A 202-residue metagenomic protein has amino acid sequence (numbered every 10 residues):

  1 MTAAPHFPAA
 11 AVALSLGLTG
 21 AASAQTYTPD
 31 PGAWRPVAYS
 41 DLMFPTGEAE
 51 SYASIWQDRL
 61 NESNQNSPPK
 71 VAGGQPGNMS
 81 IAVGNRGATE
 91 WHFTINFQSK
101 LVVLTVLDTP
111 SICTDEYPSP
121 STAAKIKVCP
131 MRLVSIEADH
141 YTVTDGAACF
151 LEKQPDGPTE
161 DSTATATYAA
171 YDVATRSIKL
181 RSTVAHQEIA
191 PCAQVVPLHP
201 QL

Functional and structural regions predicted by a protein language model:
M1-A10: Bacterial N-terminal signal peptides that target proteins for export
A9-T19: Bacterial N-terminal signal peptides
G20, A24-V71, G146-L202: Acidic, small-residue rich beta-repeat scaffolds with periodic aromatic anchors
I81-Q98, A164-S177: Beta-propeller blade termini
H92-S119, A174-S182: Acidic/hydrophobic-patterned starts of short beta strands in beta-sheet-rich repeat architectures
P118-K125, Q154: Catalytic toxin/effector domains delivered as secreted proteins or via bacterial secretion systems
I126-I136: Beta-propeller blade signature
V134-D145, P197: Surface-exposed loop/turn elements that mediate protein-protein interactions on large endomembrane-trafficking
